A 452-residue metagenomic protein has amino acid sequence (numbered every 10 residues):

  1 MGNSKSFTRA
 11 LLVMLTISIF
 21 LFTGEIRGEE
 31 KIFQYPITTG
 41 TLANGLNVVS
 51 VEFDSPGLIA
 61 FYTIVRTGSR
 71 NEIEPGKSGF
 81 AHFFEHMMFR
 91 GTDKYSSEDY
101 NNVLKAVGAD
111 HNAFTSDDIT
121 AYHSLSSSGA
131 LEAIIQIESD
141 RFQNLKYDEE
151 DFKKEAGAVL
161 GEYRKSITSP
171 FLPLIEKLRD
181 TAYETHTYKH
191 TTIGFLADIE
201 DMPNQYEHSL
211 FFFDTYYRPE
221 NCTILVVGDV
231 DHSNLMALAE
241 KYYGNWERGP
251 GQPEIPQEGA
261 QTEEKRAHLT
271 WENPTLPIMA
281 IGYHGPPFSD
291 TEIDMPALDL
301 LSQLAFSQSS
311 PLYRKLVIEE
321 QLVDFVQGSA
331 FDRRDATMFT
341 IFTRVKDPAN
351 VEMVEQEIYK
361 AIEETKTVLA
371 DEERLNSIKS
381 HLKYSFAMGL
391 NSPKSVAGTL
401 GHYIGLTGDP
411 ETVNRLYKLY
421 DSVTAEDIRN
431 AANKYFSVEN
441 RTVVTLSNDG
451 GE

Functional and structural regions predicted by a protein language model:
M1, L21, E25-I26: Glycine-centered signal
G2-L12: Bacterial N-terminal signal peptides that target proteins for export
S6-T8, F20, S126: Serine/proline-rich low-complexity intrinsically disordered segments, especially terminal tails, linkers
L11-F22: Bacterial N-terminal signal peptides
G24-D99, H123-S126, Q136-E138, L210-K315 (+3 more regions): His/Glu-rich zincin catalytic helix
T41, N101-G251, E319-E452: Charge-rich, well-structured scaffold segments of protease-associated domains
